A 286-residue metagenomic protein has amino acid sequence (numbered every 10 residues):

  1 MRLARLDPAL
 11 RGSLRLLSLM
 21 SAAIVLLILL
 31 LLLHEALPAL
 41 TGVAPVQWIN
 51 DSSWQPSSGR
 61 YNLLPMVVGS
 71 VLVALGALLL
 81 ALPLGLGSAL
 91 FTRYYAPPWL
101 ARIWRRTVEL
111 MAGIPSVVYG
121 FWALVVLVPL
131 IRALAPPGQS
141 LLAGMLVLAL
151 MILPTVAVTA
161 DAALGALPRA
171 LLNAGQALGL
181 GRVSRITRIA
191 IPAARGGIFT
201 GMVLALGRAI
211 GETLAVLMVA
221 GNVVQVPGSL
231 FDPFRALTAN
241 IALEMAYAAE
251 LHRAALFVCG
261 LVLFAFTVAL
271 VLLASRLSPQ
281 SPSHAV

Functional and structural regions predicted by a protein language model:
M1-R2, G76-V108, F121, V128-P129 (+1 more regions): Transmembrane-helix boundary motif in ABC transporter permease subunits
R2-S13, L33-A77, P97-P98, L243-A254: Periplasmic/extracellular loop-to-transmembrane helix junction in inner-membrane transport proteins
L17-H34, V262: N-terminal signal-anchor transmembrane alpha helix
E109-L150: Generic hydrophobic transmembrane alpha-helix motif, especially the helices
P115, L178-G179, P192: Glycine/proline-centered hinge or cleavage motifs at structural transition points of membrane proteins
T159-A160, L164, R182-V219: Transmembrane alpha-helices
D161-G165, R169-L172, Q176, A246-V286: C-terminal transmembrane helix and the adjacent membrane-cytosol boundary/short C-terminal tail of inner/organellar
V216-F264: Interhelical loop and adjacent transmembrane-helix boundary motif in polytopic membrane transport permeases
